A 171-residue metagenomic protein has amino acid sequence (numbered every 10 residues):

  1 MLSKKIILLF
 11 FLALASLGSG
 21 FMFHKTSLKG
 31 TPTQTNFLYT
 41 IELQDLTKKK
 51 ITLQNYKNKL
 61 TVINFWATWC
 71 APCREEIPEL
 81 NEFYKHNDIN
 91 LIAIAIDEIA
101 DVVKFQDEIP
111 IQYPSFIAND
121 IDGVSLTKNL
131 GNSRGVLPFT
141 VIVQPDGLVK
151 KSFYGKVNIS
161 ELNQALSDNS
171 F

Functional and structural regions predicted by a protein language model:
M1-E42, F171: N-terminal targeting signals for export/organelle localization
T40-T61: A short beta-strand-turn-helix
K57, F65-E82: Conserved redox-active cysteine motifs that mediate thiol-disulfide chemistry, especially di-cysteine Cys-X(1-2)-Cys
K59-T61, F65-W69, E98, V136: Short pre-active-site segment immediately N-terminal to redox-active cysteine/selenocysteine motifs in thiol-based
V62-N64, A93, I117: Hydrophobic beta-strand core positions in alpha/beta domains
R74-P110, D120-K128: Structural microenvironment flanking redox-active thiols in thiol-disulfide oxidoreductases
E108-I111, A118-S167: Thiol/disulfide oxidoreductase modules built on the thioredoxin-like
